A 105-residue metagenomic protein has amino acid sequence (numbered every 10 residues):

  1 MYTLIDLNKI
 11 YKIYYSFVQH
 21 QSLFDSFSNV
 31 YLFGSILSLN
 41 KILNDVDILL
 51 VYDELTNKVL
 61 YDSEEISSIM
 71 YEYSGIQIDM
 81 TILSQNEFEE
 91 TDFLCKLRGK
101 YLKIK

Functional and structural regions predicted by a protein language model:
M1-Y31, L37-L43, Y52-K105: Catalytic core of pol beta-like nucleotidyltransferases
I48-L50: Short beta-strand->loop micro-motif that forms the acidic, two-metal-ion catalytic signature in nucleotide-processing
